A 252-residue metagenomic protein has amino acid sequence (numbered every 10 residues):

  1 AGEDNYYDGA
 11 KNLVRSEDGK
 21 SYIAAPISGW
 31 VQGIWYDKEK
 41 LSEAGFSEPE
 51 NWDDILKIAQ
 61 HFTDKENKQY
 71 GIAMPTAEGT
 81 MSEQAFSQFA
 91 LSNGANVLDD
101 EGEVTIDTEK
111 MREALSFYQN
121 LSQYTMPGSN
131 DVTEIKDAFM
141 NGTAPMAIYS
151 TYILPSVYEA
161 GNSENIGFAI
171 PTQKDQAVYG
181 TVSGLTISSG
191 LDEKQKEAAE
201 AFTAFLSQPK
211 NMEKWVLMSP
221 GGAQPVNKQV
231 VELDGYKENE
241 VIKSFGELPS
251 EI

Functional and structural regions predicted by a protein language model:
A1-V31, L56, I166-A169, G235 (+1 more regions): Hinge/lid segment of periplasmic solute-binding proteins
A1-Y6, E39-E50, P145-M146, S156 (+1 more regions): Extracytoplasmic "Venus flytrap"/periplasmic binding protein-like
A1-Y6, T76-A77, N93-E113, E159-A160 (+3 more regions): Short, solvent-exposed loop/beta-turn-alpha elements that line the ligand-binding surface or hinge of extracytoplasmic
D8-E50, P75-D100, Y179-S188: Periplasmic solute-binding protein
I23-A24, D64-E78, A138, Q208-S219: Bilobed periplasmic-binding protein-like "clamshell/Venus-flytrap" ligand-binding domains
I58-F62, D100-S129: Glycine-centered hinge/linker elements that transmit conformational signals in sensory and ligand-binding systems
Q84-A85, S116-A198: Extracytoplasmic/periplasmic substrate-binding proteins
I153-S163, K174-I252: C-terminal lobe and pocket-closing loops of periplasmic/extracytoplasmic Venus-flytrap solute-binding proteins
